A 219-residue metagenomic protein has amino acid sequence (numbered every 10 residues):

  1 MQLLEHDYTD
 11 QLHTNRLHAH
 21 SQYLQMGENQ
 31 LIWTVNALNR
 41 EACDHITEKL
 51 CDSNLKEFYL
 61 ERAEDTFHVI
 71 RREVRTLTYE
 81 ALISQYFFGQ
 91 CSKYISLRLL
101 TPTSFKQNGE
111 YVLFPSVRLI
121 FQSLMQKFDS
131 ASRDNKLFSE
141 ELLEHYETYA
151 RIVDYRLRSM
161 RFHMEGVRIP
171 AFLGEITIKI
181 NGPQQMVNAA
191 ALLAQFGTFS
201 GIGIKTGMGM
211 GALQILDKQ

Functional and structural regions predicted by a protein language model:
M1-Q219: RNA-interacting cores
